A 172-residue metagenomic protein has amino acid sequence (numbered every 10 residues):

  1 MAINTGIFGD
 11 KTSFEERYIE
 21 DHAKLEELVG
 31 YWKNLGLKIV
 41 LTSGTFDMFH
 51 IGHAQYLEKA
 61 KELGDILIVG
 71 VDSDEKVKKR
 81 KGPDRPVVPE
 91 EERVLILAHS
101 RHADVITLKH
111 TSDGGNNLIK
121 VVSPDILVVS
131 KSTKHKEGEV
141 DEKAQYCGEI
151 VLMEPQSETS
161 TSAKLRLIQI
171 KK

Functional and structural regions predicted by a protein language model:
M1-K172: Nucleotidyltransferase catalytic core that binds NTPs
